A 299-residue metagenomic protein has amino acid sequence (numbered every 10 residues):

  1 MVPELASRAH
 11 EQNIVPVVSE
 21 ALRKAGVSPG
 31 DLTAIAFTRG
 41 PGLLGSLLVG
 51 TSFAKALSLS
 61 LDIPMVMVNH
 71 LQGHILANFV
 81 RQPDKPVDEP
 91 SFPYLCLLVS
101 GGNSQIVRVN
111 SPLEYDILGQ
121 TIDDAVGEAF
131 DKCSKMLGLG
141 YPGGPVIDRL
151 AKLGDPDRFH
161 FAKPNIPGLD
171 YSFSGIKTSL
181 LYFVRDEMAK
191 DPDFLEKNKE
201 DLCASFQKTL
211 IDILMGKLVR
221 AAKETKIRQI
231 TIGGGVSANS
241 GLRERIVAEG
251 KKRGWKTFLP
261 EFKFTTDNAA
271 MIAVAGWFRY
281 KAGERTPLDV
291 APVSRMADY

Functional and structural regions predicted by a protein language model:
M1-T33, F37-P41, H70, L202: N-terminal beta-alpha supersecondary unit
S28-R39, T225-S237, F258-E261: Short glycine-rich phosphate-binding loop at a beta-alpha junction
F37-D62, V80-R81, S240-E249: Short Gly/Thr/Asp-enriched flexible loops that form oxyanion-binding sites at enzyme active sites
M67-V68, Q229-I230, V247-I272: Conserved phosphate-binding/catalytic loops in two-lobed NTP-binding clefts
V68-Y94, A275: Conserved phosphate-binding catalytic cores of ATP/NTP-utilizing and phosphoryl-transfer enzymes
Q72, N110-L153, K177-T178, Y182-D186: Glycine-rich phosphate-binding loop plus the immediately following alpha-helix
H74-L76, P260-D298: Glycine-rich phosphate-binding/hydrolytic loop that grips phosphoryl groups
R149-I230, N239-R253, Y280-G283: A contiguous, well-structured pocket-lining segment that forms one wall/lid of small-molecule binding clefts in soluble
